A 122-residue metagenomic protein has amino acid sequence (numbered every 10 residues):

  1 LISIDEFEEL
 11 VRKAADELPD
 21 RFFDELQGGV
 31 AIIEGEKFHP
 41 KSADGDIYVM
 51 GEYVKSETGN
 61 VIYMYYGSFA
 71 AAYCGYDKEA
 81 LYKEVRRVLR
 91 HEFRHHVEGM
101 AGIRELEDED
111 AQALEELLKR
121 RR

Functional and structural regions predicted by a protein language model:
I4-E9: Phosphate/ribose-recognition catalytic cores of enzymes acting on nucleotide-derived substrates
L10-S68: Auxiliary, metal-adjacent structural segments of Zn-dependent hydrolase domains
V11-A14, V85, L89: Generic structural signal for hydrophobic residues
E17, R21, V88, E92-H96: Short alpha-helical functional segments enriched in proximate histidine and acidic residues
P19, V30, E34, F38 (+5 more regions): Generic alpha-helix signal with a bias toward terminal, lower-confidence helices and secondary-structure junctions
G45, E57-V61, R90-R94, E116-L117: Short, surface-exposed, polar/charged, turn-prone segments marking secondary-structure boundaries
G67-F69, Y76-R87, H96-R122: Post-HEXXH active-site segment of zinc metalloproteases
